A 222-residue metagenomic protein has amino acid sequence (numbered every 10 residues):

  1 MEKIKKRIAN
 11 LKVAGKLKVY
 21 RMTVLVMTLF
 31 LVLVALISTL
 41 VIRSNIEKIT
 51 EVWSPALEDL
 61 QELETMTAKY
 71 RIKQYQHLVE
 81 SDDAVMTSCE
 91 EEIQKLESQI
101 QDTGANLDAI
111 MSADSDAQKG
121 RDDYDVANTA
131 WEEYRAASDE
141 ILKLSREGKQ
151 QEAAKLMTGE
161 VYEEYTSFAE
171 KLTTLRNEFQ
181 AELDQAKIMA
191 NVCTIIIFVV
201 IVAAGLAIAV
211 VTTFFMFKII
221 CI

Functional and structural regions predicted by a protein language model:
M1-N10: N-terminal sensory and localization modules of signal-transduction and trafficking proteins
L17-Y70, E90, A113-W131, A186-V199: Amphipathic alpha-helical segments and their boundaries
Y20, V200-I222: Cytosolic-side ends of inner-membrane transmembrane helices, especially those that anchor bacterial signal-transduction
T28-A35, F168, G205-I208: Helical transmembrane-bundle signal
V32, V79-D82, R146-E147: Alpha-helix C-terminal capping/termination sites
L36-T39, H77, A209, T213-M216: Transmembrane helix-loop junctions and nearby membrane-interface residues
S38-W53, R71-H77, L107-S112, A137-V202: Juxtamembrane amphipathic/coiled-coil helical coupling segments that flank and transmit signals to/from transmembrane
M66-Y70, T87-Q150, S167, K171-T174: Heptad-repeat alpha-helical coiled-coil/4-helix-bundle sensor or tether segments in soluble regions
